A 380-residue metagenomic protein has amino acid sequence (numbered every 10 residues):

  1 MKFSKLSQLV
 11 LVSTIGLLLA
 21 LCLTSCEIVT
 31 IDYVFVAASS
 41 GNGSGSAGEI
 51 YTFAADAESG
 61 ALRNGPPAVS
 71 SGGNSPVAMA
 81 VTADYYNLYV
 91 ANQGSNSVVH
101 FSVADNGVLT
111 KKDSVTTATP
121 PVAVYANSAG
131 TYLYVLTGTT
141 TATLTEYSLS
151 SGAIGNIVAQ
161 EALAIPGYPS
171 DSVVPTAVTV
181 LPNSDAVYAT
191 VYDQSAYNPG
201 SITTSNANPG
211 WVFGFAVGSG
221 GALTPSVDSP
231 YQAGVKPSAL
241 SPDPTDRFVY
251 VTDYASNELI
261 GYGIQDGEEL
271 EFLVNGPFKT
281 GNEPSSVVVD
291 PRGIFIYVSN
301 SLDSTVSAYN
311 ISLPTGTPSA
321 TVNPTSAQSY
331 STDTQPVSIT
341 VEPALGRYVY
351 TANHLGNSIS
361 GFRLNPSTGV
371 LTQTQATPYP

Functional and structural regions predicted by a protein language model:
M1-K2, V122: Charged interaction patches that mediate protein-protein contacts
K2-S13: Bacterial N-terminal signal peptides that target proteins for export
L11-C22: Bacterial N-terminal signal peptides
C22-P380: Predominantly soluble domains enriched in secretory-pathway, periplasmic, or organellar proteins
